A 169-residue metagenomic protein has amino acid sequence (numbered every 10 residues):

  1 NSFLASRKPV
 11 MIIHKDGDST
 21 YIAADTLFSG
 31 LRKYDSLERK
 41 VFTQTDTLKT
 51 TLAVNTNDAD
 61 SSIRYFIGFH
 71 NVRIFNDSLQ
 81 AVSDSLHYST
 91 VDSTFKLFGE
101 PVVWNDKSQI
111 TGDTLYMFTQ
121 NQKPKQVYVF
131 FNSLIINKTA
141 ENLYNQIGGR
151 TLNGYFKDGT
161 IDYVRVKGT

Functional and structural regions predicted by a protein language model:
N1-T169: Structural signature for solvent-exposed beta-strand/loop edge elements and short helix-capping sites, enriched
